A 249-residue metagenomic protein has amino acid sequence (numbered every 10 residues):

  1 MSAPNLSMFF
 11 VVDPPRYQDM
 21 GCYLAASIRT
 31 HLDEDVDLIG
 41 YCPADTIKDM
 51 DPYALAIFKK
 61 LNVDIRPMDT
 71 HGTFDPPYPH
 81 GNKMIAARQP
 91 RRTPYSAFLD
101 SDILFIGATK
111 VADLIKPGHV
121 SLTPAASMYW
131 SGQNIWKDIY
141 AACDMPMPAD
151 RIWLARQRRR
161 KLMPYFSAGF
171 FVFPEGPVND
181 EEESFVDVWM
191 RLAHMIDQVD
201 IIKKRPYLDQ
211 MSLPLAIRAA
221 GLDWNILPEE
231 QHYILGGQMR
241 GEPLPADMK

Functional and structural regions predicted by a protein language model:
M1-K249: Glycosyltransferase catalytic domains, chiefly GT-A lineage
